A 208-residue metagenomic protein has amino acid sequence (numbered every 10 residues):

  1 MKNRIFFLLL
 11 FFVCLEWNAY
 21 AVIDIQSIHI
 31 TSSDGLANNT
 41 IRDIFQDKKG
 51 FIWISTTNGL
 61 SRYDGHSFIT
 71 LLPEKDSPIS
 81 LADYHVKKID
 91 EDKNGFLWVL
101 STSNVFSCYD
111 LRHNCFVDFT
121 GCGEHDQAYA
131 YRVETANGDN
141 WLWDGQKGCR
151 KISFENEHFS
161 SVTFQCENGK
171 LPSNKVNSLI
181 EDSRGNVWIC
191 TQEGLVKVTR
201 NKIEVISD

Functional and structural regions predicted by a protein language model:
M1-D208: Carboxylate-rich, polar loop motifs that coordinate divalent cations or form catalytic acidic clusters
